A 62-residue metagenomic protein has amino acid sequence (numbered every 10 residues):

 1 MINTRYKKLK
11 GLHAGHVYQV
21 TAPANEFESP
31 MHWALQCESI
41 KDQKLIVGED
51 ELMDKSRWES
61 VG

Functional and structural regions predicted by a protein language model:
M1-G11: Short coil-to-beta transition motif at edge beta-strands of beta-rich domains
L9-L12, N25-F27: Short polar/acidic secondary-structure junctions
L12-G15, I40-D42: Glycine-centered tight beta-turn/hairpin loop motif at sheet-sheet or coil-to-beta transitions
G15-N25: Short beta-strand-centered aromatic/proline hotspots
E26-P30, M53: Conserved helix-adjacent loop modules within structured domains
M31-Q36: Short aromatic-glycine-enriched beta-strand elements
D42-G62: Intrinsically disordered, low-complexity, charged/polar segments
